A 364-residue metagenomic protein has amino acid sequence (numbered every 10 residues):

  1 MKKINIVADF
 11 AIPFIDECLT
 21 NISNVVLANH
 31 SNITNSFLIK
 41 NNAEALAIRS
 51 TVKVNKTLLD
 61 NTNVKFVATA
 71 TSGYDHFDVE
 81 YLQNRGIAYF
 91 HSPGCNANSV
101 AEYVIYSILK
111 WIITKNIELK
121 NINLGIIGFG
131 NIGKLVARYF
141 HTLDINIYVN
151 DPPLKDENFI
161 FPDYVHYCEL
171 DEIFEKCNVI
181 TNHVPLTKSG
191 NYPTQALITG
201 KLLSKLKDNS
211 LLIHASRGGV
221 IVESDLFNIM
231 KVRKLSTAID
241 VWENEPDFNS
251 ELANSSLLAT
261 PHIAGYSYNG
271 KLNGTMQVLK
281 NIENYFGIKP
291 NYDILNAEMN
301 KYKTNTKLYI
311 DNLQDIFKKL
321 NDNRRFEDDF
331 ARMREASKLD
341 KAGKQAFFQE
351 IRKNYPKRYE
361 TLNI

Functional and structural regions predicted by a protein language model:
M1-A43: N-terminal glycine-/charge-rich "phosphate-binding" loop or analogous flexible N-terminal tail
K3, K120-N123, N209: Phosphate-coordination loops involved in phosphoryl transfer and adenosine-cofactor binding
F10, P93, A101, K120-H141: Glycine-rich adenosine-cofactor-binding loop
E44-N116: Phosphate/diphosphate ligand-binding glycine-rich loop within oxidoreductases
V54, D156-S250: Rossmann-like adenosine-cofactor binding region
A101-I117, H141-I145, M276-N284: Oxidoreductase and adenylate-handling cofactor-binding alpha/beta cores
L143-F161: NAD(P)-binding Rossmann-fold cofactor-contacting core
N209-I364: Rossmann-like dinucleotide-binding domain for NAD(H)/NADP(H)
